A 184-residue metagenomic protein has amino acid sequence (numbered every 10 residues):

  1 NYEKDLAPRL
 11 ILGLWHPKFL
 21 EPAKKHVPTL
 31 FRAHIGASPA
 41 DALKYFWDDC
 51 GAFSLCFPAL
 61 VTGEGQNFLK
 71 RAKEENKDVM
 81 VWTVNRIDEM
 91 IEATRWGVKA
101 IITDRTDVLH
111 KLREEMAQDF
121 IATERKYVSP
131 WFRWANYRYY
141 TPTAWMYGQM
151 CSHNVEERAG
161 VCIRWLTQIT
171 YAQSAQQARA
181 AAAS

Functional and structural regions predicted by a protein language model:
N1-S184: Short loop-to-alpha-helix "cap/lid" segments that border enzyme active sites across diverse enzyme classes
